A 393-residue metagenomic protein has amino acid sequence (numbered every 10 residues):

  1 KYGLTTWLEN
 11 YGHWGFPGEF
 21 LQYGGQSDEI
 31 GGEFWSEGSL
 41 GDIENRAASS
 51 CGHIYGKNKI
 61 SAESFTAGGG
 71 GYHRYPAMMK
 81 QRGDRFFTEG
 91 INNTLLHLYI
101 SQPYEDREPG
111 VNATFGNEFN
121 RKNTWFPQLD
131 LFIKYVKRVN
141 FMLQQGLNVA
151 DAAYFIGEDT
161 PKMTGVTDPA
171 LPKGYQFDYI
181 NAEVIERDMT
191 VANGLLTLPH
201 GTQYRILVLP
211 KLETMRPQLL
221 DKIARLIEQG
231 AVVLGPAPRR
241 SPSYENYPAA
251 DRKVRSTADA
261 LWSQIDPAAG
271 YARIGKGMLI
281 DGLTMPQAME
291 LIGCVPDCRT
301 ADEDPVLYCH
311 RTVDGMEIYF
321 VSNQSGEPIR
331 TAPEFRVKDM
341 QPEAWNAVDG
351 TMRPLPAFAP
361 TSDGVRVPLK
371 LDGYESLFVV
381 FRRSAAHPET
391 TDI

Functional and structural regions predicted by a protein language model:
K1-I30, F34-I393: Carbohydrate-binding surfaces of carbohydrate-active enzymes
